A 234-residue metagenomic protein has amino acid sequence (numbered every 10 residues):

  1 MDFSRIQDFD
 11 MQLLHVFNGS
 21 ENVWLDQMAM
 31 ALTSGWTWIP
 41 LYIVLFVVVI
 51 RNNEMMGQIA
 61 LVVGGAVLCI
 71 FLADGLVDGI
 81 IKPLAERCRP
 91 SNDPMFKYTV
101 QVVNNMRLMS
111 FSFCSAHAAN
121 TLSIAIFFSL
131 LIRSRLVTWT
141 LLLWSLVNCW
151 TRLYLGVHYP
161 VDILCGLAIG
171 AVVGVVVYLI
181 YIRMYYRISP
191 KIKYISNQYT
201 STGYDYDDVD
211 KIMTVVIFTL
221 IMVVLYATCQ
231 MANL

Functional and structural regions predicted by a protein language model:
M1-Y42, V77-R107, C229-N233: N-terminal transmembrane-helix/juxtamembrane module of multi-pass inner/ER membrane proteins
G19-M30, I50-Q58, V62, Y154-Y159 (+1 more regions): Membrane-helix interfacial "entry" motifs
L32-V49, G64, H117-N120, T140: Hydrophobic alpha-helical transmembrane segments
G35-W38, Q58-L61, L136-W139, V161: Short, aromatic-rich membrane-interface segments at the entry and exit of alpha-helical transmembrane domains
P40-M55, L143-L153: Long, highly hydrophobic alpha-helical transmembrane signal-anchor segments
V47-L76, V137-T138: Interfacial segments of alpha-helical transmembrane regions
G64-A73, V77, C165-V173, V177: Hydrophobic faces of alpha-helical transmembrane segments in multi-pass integral membrane proteins
Q101-L234: Membrane-embedded catalytic cores of phosphoryl/pyrophosphoryl-handling enzymes
